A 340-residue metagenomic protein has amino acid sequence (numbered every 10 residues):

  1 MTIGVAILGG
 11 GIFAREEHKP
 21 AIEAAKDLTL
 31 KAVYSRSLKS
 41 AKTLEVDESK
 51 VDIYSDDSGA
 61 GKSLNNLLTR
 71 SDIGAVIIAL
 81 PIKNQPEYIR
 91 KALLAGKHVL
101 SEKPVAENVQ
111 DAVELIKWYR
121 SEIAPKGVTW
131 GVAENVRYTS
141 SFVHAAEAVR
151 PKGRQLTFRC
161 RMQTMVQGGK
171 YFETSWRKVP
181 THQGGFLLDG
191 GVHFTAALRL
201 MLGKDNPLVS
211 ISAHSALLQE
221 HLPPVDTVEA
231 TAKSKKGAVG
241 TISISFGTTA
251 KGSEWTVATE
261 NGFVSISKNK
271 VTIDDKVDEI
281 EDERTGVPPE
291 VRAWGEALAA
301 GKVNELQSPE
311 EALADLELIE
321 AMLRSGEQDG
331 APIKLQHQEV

Functional and structural regions predicted by a protein language model:
M1-K50: N-terminal Rossmann-like dinucleotide-binding module
F13, R36, E281-R292, Q307-E310 (+1 more regions): Active-site loop of classical SDR/Rossmann-like NAD(P)-dependent oxidoreductases, centered on the catalytic Tyr-X3-Lys
L28, A75-I77, P125, K235 (+1 more regions): C-terminal helix-rich "cap/oligomerization" subdomain common to oxidoreductases
K50-V51, A95-K97, E122-V128, A238: A short helix->loop->beta-strand "cap" motif at the edges of active sites that frequently abuts
D52-W118: Beta-loop-alpha module in the N-terminal Rossmann-like domain of NAD(P)-dependent dehydrogenases, especially those
S101-E102, W130-V132, I266: Hydrophobic residues in well-ordered beta-strands that form the structural core
G127, V136-H214, L218-H221, D329: Predominantly a Rossmann-like dinucleotide-binding segment in NAD(P)-dependent oxidoreductases
T195-K270, V291-V303, E339-V340: Contiguous beta-strand/loop segments that form the cofactor/metal-binding neighborhood of enzyme cores
